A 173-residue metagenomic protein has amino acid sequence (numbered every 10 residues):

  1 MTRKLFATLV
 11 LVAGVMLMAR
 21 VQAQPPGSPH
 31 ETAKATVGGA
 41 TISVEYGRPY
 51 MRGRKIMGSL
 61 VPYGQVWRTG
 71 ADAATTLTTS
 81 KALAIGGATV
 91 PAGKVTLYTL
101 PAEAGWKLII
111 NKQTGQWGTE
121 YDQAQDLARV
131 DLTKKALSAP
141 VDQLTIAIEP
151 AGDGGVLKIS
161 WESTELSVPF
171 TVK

Functional and structural regions predicted by a protein language model:
T2, A19-P91, T96-K173: Targeting-peptide/extracellular-domain and disordered-appendage signature
A7-M16: Bacterial N-terminal signal peptides
